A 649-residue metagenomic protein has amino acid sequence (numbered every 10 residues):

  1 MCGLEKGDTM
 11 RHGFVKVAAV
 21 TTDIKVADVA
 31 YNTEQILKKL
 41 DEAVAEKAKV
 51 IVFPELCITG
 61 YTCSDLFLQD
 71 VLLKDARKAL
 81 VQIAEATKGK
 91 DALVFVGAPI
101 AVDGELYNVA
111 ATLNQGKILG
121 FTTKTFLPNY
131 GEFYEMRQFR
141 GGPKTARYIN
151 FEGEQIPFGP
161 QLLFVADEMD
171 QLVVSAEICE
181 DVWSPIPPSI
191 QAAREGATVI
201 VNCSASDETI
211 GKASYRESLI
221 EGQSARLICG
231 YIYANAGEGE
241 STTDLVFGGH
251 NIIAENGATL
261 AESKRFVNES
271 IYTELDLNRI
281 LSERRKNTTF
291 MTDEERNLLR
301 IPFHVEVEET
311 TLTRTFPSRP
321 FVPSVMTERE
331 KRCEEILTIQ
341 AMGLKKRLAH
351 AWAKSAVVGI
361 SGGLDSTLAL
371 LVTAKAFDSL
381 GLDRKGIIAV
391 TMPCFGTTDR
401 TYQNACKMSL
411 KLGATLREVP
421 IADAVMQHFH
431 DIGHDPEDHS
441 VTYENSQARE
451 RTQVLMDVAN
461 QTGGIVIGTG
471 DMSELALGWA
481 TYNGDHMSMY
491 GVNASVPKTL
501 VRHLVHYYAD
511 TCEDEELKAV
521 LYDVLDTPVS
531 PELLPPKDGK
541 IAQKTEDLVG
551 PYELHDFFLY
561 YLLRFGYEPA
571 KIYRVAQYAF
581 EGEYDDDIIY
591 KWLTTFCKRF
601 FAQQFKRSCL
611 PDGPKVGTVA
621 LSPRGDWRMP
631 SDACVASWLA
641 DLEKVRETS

Functional and structural regions predicted by a protein language model:
C2-G359, K375-R384, L416: Enzyme catalytic cores with a strong preference for nitrogen-chemistry domains
K16, D170-L172, I228-C229, E238-S241 (+4 more regions): ATP/NTP-dependent adenylation/nucleotidyl-transfer catalytic domains that generate, transfer, or process NMP-activated
